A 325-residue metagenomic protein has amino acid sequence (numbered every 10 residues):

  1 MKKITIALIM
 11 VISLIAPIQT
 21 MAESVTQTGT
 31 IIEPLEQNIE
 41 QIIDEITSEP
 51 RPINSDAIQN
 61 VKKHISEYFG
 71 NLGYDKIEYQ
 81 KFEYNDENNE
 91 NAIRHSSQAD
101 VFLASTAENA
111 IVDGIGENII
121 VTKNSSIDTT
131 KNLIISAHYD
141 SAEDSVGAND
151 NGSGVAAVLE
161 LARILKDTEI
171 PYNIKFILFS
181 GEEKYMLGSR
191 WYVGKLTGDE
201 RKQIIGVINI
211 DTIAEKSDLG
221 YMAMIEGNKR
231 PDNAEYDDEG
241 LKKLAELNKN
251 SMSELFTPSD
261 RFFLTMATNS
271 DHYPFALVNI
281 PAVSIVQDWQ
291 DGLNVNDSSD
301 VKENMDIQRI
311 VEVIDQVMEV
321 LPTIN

Functional and structural regions predicted by a protein language model:
L14-T26: Sec-dependent signal peptide cleavage junction
T26-E33, T47-Q59, T106-N109, S141-N151 (+4 more regions): Second-shell loop/turn segments in exported
P34-Q41, E45, D56-N71, K76 (+8 more regions): Extracytoplasmic/secreted proteins, especially bacterial periplasmic and envelope-associated proteins
L35-E45, Y68, L72, N109-I177: Catalytic-core environment of secreted peptidases
Q41-N124: A non-catalytic alpha/beta surface segment that caps or lines the substrate-entry region of metallo-dependent hydrolase
P52-N54, K76, E83-D86, S126-D128 (+5 more regions): Solvent-exposed loop/turn segments at secondary-structure junctions within structured extracellular/periplasmic domains
S141-D237: Acidic/histidine-rich catalytic neighborhood of metal-dependent amide-processing enzymes
D218-N325: Active-site-adjacent substrate-binding region of metalloamidase/peptidase-like peptide-processing proteins
